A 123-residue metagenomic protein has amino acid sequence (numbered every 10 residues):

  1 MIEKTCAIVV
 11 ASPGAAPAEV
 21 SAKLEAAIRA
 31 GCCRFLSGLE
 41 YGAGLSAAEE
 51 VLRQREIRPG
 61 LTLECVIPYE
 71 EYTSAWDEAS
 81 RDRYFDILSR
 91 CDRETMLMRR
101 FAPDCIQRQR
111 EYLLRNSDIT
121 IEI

Functional and structural regions predicted by a protein language model:
M1-I123: Acidic/glycine-enriched connector segments
